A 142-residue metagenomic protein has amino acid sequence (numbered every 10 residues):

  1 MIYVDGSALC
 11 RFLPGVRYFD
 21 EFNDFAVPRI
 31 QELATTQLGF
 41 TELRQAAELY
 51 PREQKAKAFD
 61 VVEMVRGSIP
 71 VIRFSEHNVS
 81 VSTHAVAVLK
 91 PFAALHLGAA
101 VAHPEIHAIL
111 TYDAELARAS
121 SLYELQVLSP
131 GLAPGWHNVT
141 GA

Functional and structural regions predicted by a protein language model:
M1, V101-A142: Acidic, PIN/NYN-like endoribonuclease modules and their adjacent C-terminal/linker elements
M1-T35, L49-F59, G135-T140: Short, well-structured N-terminal submotif of metal-dependent ribonuclease cores
V4, A34-T35, R73, P91-A94 (+1 more regions): Short beta-strand scaffold positions
A8-L9, G39, N78, H96 (+1 more regions): Alpha-helix capping/helix-boundary segments
E21, E42, V81, R118-A119: Phosphate- and divalent-cation-binding pockets in alpha/beta enzyme and binding domains that engage nucleotide-derived
R29-L33, G67-P70, P104-A108: Short active-site oxyanion
M64-K90, L97: Acidic catalytic patch
